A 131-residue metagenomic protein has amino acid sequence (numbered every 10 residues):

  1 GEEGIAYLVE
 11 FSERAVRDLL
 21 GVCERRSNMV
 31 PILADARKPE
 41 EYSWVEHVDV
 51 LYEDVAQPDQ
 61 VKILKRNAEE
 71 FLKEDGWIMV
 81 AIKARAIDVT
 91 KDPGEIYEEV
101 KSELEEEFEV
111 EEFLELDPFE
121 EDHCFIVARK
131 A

Functional and structural regions predicted by a protein language model:
G1-I5: Conserved S-adenosyl-L-methionine
A6-Q60: S-adenosyl-L-methionine
A15-G21, K65-K130: C-terminal substrate-binding/active-site "lid" region of AdoMet-derived donor-dependent transferases
